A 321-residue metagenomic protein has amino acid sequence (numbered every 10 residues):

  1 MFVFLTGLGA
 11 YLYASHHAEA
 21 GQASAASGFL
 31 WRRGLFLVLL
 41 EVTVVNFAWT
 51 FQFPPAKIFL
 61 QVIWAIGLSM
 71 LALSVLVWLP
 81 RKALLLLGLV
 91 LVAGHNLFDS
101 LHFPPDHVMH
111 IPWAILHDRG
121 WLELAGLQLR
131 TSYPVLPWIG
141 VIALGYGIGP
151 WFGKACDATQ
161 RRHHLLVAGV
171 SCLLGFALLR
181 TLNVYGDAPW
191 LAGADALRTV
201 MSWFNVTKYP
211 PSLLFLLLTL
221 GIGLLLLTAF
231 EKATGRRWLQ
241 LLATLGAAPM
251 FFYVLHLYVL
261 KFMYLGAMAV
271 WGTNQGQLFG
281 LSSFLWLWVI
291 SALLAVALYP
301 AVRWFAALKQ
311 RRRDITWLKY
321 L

Functional and structural regions predicted by a protein language model:
M1-L321: Alpha-helical transmembrane segments and their immediate juxtamembrane cytosolic regions
